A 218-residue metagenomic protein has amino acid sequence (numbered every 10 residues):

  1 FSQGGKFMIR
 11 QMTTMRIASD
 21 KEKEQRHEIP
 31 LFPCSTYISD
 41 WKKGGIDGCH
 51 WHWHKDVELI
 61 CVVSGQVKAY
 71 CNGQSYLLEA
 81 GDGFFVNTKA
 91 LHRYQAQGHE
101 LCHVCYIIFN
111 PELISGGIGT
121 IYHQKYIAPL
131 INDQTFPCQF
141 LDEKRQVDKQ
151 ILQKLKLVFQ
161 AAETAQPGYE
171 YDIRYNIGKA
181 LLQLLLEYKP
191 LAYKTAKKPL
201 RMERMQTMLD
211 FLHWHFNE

Functional and structural regions predicted by a protein language model:
F1-G83, K89-A90, Q124, T135-Q139: Generic protein-terminus/edge-of-domain signal
I9-S35, D40, Q95-F159: A hydrophobic/aromatic-rich effector-binding and dimerization subdomain of bacterial HTH-type transcriptional regulators
E58-C61, Q150-K154, N176, Q183: Amphipathic, well-ordered alpha-helical segments in soluble domains
K68, R93, H215: Detector for the N-terminal beta1/A-loop initiation region of ABC nucleotide-binding domains
V86-N87, F109: A conserved hydrophobic position in a structured secondary element of the catalytic/binding core that shapes
P137-D148, A162-E218: Short, Lys/Arg-enriched, Trp-marked, Pro/Gly-tolerant hinge/linker segments that flank
